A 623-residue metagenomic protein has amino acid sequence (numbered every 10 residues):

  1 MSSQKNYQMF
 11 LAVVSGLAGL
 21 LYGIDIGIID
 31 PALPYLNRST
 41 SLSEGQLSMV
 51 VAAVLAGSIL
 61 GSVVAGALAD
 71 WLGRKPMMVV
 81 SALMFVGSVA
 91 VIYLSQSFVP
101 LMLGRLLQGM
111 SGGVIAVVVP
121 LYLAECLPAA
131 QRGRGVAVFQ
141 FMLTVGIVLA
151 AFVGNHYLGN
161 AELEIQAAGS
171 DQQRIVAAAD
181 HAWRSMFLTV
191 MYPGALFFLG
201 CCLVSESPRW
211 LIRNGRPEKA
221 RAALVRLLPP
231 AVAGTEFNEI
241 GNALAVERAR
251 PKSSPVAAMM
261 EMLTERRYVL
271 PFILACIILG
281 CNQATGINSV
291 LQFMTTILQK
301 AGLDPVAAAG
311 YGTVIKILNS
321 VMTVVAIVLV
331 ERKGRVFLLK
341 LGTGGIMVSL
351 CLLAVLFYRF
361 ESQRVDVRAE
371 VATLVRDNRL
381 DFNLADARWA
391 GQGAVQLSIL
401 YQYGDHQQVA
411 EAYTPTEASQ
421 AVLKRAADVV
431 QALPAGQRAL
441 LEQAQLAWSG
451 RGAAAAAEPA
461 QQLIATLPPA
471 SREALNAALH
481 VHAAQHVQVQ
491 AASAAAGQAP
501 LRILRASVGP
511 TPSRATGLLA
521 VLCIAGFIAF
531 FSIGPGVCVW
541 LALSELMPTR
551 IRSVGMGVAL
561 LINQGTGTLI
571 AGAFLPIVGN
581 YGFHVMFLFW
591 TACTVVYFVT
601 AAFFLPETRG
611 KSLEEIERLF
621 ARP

Functional and structural regions predicted by a protein language model:
M1-K219, V225, R248-P623: Alpha-helical transmembrane bundle of multi-pass membrane proteins
R226-E236, N242-A243, A249: Short intracellular "coupling" helices and adjacent cytoplasmic loop segments at the cytosolic face of multi-pass
